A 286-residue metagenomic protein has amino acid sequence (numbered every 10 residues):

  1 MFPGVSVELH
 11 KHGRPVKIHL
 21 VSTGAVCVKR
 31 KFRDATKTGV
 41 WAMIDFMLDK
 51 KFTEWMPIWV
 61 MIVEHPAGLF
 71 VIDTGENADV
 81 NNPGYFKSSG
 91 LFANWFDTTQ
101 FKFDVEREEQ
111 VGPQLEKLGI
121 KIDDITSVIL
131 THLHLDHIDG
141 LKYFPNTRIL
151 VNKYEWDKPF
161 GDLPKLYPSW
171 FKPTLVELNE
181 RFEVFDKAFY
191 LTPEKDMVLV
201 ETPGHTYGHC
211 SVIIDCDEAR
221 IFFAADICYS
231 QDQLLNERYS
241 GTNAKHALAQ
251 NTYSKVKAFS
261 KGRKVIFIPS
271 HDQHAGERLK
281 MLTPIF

Functional and structural regions predicted by a protein language model:
M1-Q110, A219-A225, K261: Metallo-beta-lactamase
G4-E8, F101-I120, D124, Y143 (+2 more regions): Metallo-beta-lactamase
V5-V16, A35-T38, L150-V151, W156-F171 (+2 more regions): C-terminal/domain-terminus segments
T23-G24, T74-N77, L133, E155 (+3 more regions): Active-site metal-binding loops of divalent metal-dependent hydrolases
A78, P83, A93-V111, D217-F286: Cap/insert and terminal regions of metallo-dependent hydrolase folds
I125-D136: Metallo-beta-lactamase
I138-N146: Conserved nucleotide-sugar donor-interacting segment of glycosyltransferase catalytic cores, predominantly GT-B
L178, E183-Y239: Glycine/small-residue-rich hydrophobic helix-like segments
